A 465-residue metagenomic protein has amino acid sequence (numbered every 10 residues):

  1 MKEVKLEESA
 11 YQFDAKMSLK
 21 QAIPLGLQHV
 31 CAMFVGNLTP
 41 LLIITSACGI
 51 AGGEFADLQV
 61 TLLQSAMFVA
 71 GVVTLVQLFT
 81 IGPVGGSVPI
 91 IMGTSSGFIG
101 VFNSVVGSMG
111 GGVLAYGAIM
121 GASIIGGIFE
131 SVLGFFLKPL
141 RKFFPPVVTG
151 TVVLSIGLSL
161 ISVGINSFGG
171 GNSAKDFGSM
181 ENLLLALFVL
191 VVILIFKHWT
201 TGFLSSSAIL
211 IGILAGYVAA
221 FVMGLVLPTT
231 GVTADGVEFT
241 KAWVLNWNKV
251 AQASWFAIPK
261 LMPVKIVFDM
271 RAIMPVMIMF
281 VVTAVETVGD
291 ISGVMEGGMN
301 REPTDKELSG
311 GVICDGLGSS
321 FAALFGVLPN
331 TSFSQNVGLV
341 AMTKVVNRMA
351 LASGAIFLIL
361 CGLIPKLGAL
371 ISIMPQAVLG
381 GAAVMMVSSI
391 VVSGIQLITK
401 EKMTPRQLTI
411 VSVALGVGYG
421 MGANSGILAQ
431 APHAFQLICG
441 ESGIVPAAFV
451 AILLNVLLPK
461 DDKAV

Functional and structural regions predicted by a protein language model:
M1-I90, G97-M109: N-terminal signal-anchor module of multipass membrane proteins
K2-E7, N37-L41, T45, F188-W199 (+6 more regions): Juxtamembrane interface elements at the cytosolic ends of transmembrane helices in multi-pass membrane proteins
Y11-S18, P263-R271, T304-D305, T404 (+1 more regions): Helix-boundary and loop/linker segments of multi-pass membrane transporters
L19, T45-G85, M274-R348: Membrane-embedded helical hairpins/re-entrant loop segments and their flanking transmembrane helices within multi-pass
L27-F34, I124, V148, S179-L183 (+4 more regions): Hydrophobic alpha-helical transmembrane segments of multi-pass membrane proteins
N37-L38, G216-F221, L225, V232-S319 (+2 more regions): Membrane-embedded hairpin module used as a gating/binding unit in multi-pass transport and secretion proteins
T61-L62, P83-F98, K142-T151, L204-I211 (+3 more regions): Short, non-helical or kinked segments that cap or interrupt transmembrane helices
G107-V226, S353-V465: Membrane-embedded alpha-helical modules
